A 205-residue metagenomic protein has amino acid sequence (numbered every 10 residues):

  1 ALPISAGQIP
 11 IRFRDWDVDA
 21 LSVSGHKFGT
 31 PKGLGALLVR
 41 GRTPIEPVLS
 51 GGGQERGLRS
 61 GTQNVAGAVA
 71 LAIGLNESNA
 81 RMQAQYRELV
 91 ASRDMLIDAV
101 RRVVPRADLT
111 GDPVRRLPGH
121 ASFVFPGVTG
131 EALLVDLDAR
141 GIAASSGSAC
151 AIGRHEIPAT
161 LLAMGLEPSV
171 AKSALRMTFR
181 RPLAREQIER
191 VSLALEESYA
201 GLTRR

Functional and structural regions predicted by a protein language model:
P3-R205: Pyridoxal 5′-phosphate
